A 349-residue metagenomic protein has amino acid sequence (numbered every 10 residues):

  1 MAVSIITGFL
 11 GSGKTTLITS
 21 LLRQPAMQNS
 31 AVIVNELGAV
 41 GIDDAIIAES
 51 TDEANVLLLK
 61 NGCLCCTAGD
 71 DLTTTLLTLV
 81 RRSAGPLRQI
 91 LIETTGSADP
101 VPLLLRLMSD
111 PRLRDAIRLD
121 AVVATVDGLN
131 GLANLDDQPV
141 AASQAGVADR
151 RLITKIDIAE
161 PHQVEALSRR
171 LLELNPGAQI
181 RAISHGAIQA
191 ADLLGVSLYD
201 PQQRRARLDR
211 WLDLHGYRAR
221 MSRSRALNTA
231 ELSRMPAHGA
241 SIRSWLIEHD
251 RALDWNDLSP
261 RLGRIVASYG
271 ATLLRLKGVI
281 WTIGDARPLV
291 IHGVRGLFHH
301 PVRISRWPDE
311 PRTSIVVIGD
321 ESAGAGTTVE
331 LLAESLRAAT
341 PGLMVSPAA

Functional and structural regions predicted by a protein language model:
M1-S12, T16-N134, P139: Nucleotide-state-sensitive switch-loop elements of NTP-binding domains
A2, A68-D71, D99, L103 (+8 more regions): Helical mechanochemical/support elements of P-loop NTPase systems and associated helical scaffolds
P25, G41-D44, L72, L76 (+9 more regions): Conserved NTP-handling cores and scaffolds of large molecular machines
A31-I33, I90-L91, D115-V126, A145-I156 (+2 more regions): Conserved beta-strand/loop subsegment of P-loop NTPase cores
V34, V126, G293-R295, G319: Flexible glycine-/small-residue-rich
E36, V122, I180, L258 (+1 more regions): A residue-level signal for conserved active-site and pocket-lining positions in enzyme catalytic cores
I158-P308, E321-A325, V329-A349: C-terminal accessory "lid"/substrate-recognition subdomains
